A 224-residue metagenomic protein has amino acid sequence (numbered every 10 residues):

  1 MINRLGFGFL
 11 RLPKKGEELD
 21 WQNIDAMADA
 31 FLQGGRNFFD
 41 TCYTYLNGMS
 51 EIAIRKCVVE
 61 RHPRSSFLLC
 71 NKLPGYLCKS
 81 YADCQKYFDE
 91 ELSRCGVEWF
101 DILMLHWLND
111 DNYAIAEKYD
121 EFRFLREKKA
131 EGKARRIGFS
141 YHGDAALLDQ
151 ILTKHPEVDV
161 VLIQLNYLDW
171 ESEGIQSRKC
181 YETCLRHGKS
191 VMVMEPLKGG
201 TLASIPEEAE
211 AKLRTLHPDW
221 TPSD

Functional and structural regions predicted by a protein language model:
M1-F67, E98, F124, A130: N-terminal binding-site loop/beta-alpha segment at the start of enzyme catalytic domains that lines or forms
F7, F31, F39, I54 (+6 more regions): Conserved, mostly hydrophobic/aromatic
G8, C42-Y45, L103-H106, S140 (+1 more regions): Conserved residues at the C-terminal ends of beta-strands
L10-Q22, K72-D83, D111-A114, E210-P218: Active-site mouth loops of central-metabolism enzymes
N23, L108-D224: Beta/alpha (TIM)-barrel catalytic core signal, keyed to glycine-rich beta->alpha loops juxtaposed to Asp/Glu that bind
Q33, D83-M104, R126-E131: CE4/NodB-like, metal-dependent polysaccharide N-deacetylase domain that modifies extracellular/periplasmic N-acetylated
M49-E60, Y81-L92, G96, Y113-R123 (+1 more regions): Distinct, well-ordered alpha-helical segments
S65-L77, L103-H106, Q164: A short, structured active-site edge motif that brings together acidic residues
